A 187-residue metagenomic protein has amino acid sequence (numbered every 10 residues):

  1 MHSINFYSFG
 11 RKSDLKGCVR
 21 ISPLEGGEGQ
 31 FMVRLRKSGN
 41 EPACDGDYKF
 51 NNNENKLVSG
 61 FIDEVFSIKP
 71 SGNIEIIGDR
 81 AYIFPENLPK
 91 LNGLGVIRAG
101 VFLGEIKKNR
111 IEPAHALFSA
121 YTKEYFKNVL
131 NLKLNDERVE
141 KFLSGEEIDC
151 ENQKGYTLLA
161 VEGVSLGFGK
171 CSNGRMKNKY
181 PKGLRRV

Functional and structural regions predicted by a protein language model:
M1-K12: Conserved Class I S-adenosyl-L-methionine
N5-Y7, V19-I21, S67: Residue-level detector of functional hotspots within protein domains
S13-D47: Core SAM-dependent methyltransferase catalytic element
Q30, S38-V187: Polybasic, low-complexity RNA-engagement segments
